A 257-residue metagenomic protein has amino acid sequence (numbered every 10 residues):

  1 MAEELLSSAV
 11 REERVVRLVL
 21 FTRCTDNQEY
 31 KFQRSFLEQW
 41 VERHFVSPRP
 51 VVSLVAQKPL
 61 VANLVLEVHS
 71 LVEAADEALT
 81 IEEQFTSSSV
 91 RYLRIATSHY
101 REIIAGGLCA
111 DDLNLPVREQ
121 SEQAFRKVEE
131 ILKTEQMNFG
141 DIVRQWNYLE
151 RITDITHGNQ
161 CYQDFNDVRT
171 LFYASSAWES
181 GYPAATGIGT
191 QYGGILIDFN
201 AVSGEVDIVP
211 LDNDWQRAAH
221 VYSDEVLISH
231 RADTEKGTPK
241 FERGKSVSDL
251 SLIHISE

Functional and structural regions predicted by a protein language model:
A2-E3, R118-L132: Short, hydrophobic/amphipathic alpha-helical packing segments that form internal helix faces or helix-helix interfaces
E4-V15, L132-D141: Phosphate/pyrophosphate-binding loops at sites that engage ATP/ADP/AMP, CoA/4′-phosphopantetheine, polyphosphate
S8, W40-V41, A110-D112: Conserved "HGTGT" condensation-loop signature of ketosynthase/thiolase-family condensing enzymes that catalyze
V19-D26, V143-R151: Acidic helix-start/capping segments at beta-turn-to-alpha-helix junctions
R23, N27-E73, H157-V202: Short, conserved loop-to-beta-strand elements that form functional interface hotspots
E73-D76, I81-Q84, T190-G194, D198-S248: Surface-exposed beta-loop interaction hotspot
S89-A105: Cyclic-dinucleotide signaling modules
I253-E257: Conserved small/polar residues in nucleotide/adenosyl-binding loops
